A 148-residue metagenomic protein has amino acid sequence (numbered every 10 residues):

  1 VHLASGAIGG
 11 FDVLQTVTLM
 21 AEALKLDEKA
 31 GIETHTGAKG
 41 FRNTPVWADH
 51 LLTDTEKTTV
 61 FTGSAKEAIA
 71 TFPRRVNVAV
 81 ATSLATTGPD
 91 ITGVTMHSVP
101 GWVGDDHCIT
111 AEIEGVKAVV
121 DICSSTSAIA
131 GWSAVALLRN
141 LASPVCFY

Functional and structural regions predicted by a protein language model:
V1-S5: General beta-strand structural signal in soluble alpha/beta enzymes
A7-Y148: Active-site-lining helix/loop region of Rossmann-like oxidoreductase modules
